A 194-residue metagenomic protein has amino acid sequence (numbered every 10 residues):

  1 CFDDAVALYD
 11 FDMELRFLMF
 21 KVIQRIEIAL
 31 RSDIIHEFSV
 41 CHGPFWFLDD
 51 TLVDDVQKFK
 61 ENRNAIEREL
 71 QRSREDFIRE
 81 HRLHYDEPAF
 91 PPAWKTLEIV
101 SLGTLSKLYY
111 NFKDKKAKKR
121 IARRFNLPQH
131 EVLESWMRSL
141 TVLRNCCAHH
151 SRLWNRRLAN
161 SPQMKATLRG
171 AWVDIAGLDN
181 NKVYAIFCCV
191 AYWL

Functional and structural regions predicted by a protein language model:
C1-L194: Long, contiguous internal "core" modules enriched in hydrophobic/ aromatic residues
